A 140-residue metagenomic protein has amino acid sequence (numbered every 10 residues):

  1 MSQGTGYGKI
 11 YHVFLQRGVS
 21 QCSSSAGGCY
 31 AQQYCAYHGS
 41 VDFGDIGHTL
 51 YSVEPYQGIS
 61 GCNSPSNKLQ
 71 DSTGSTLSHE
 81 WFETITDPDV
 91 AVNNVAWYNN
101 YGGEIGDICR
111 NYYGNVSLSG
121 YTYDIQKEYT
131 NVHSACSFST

Functional and structural regions predicted by a protein language model:
M1-T140: N-terminal pro-sequences and low-complexity stem/linker regions of secreted or lumenal proteins
